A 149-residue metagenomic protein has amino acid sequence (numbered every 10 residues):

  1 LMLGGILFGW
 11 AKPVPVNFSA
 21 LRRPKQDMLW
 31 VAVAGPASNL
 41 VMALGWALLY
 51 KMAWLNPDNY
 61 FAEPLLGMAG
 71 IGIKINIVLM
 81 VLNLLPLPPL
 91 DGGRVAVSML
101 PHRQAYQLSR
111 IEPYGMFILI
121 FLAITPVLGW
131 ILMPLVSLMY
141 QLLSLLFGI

Functional and structural regions predicted by a protein language model:
L1-I149: Hydrophobic transmembrane alpha-helices and their immediate loop junctions in multi-pass integral membrane proteins
